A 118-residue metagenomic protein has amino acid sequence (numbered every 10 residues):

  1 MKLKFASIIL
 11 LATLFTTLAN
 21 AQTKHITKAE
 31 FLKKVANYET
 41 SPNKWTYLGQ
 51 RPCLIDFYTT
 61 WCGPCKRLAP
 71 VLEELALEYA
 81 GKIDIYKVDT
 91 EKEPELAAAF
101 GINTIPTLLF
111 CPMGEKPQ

Functional and structural regions predicted by a protein language model:
F5-F15: Sec-dependent N-terminal signal peptides
F15-A21: Sec/Tat signal peptide C-region and signal peptidase I cleavage site
H25, F57-T59, L68-E95, I102: Thiol-based oxidoreductase modules, predominantly thioredoxin-like and allied folds used for disulfide exchange
H25-P52: A short beta-strand-turn-helix
Q50-C53, F57-W61, T104: Short pre-active-site segment immediately N-terminal to redox-active cysteine/selenocysteine motifs in thiol-based
L54, L72, E95-L96, P106-Q118: A short, hydrophobic beta-strand/beta-hairpin element that forms part of a small beta-sheet core
T60-R67, T107: C-type cytochrome heme c attachment motif
